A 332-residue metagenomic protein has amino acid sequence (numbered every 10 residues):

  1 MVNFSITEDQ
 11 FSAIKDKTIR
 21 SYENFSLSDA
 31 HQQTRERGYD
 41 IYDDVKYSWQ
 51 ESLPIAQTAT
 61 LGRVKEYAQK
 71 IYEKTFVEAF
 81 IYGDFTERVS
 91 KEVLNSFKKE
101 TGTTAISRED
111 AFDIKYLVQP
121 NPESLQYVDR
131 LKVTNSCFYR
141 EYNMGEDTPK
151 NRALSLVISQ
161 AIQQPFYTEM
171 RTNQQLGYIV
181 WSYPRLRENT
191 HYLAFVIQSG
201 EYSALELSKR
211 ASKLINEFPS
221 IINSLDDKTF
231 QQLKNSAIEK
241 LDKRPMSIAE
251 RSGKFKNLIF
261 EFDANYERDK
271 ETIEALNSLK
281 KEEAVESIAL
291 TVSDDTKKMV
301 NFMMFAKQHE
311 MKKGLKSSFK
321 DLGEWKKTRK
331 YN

Functional and structural regions predicted by a protein language model:
M1, P149-I162: Active/ligand-binding-proximal structured segments within catalytic/core domains that scaffold catalytic residues
M1-Y22, E100, T104-A105, A161 (+3 more regions): M16/insulysin-pitrilysin zinc metalloprotease superfamily fold
V2, G83-E87, M144-D147, Q198-A204: A generic structural motif
E23-P120, S124-K132, E141-G145, T229-N332: C-terminal regions of mature proteins
F80-Y82, E141-N143, N173, W181-Y183 (+2 more regions): Generic beta-strand/beta-sheet core signal
E87-K91, P149-R152, Y202-K209, K313: Short, conserved charged micro-motifs
Q126-R140, R171-L193, A204-A211: A glycine-rich, aromatic-flanked flexible loop/lid motif
